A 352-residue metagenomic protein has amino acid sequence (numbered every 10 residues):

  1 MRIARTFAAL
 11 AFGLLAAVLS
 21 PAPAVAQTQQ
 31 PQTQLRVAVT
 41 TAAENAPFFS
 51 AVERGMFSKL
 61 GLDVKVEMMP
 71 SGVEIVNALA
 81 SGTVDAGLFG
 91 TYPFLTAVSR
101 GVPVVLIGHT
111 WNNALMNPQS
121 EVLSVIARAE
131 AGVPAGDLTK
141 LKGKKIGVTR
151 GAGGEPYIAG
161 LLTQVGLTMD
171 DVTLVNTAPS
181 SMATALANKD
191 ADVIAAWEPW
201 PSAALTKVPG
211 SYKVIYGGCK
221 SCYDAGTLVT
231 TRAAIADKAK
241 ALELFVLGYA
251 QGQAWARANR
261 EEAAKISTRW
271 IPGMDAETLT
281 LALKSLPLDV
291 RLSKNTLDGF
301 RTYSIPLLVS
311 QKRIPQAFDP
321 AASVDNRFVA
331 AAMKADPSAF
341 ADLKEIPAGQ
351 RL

Functional and structural regions predicted by a protein language model:
M1-R5: Positively charged n-region of N-terminal signal peptides that target proteins for export
A8-S20: Bacterial N-terminal signal peptides
S20-A26: Sec/Tat signal peptide C-region and signal peptidase I cleavage site
Q27-T168, T173-N176, D192, E198 (+2 more regions): Short, glycine-/small- and polar/acidic-enriched structural segments that line small-molecule recognition paths
Y92, A129, D171-V175, S180-P272: Pocket-lining segment of extracytoplasmic ligand-binding domains
I107-M116, L123, R128, P134 (+8 more regions): Catalytic cores of transferase enzymes with a strong primary signal for eukaryotic protein kinases
A236-A317: Secondary-structure end/capping motifs
V309-L352: Conserved C-terminal helix/tail region of periplasmic/extracytoplasmic solute-binding proteins
